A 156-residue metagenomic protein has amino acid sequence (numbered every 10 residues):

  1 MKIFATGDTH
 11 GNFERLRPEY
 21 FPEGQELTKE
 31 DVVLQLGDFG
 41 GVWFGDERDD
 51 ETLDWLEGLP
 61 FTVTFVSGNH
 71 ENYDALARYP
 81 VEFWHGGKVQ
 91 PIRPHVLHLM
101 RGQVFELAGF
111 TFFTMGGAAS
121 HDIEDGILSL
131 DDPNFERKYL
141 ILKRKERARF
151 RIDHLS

Functional and structural regions predicted by a protein language model:
M1-F4, Q103-T114: Beta-strand-turn-beta hairpins that frame and shape the catalytic cleft of phosphate-ester-processing enzymes
I3-T6, F13, G24-Q25, D31 (+2 more regions): Contiguous hydrophobic segments
T6, N12-E106: Core catalytic region of metal-dependent phosphoesterases/phosphodiesterases, especially metallo-beta-lactamase-like
P94, A108-S156: Active-site-proximal loop/helix segment associated with metal-binding centers of metalloenzymes
